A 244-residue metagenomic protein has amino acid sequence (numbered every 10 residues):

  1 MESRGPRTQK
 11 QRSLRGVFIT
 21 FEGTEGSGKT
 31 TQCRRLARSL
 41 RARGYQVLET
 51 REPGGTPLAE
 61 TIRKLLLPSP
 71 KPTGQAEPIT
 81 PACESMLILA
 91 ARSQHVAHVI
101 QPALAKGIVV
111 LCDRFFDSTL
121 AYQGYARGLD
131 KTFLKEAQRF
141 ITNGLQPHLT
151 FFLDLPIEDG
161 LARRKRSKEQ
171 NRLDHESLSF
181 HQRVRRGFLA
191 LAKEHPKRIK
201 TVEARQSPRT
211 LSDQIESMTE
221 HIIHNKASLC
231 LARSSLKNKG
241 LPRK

Functional and structural regions predicted by a protein language model:
E2-R12, R35-A37, E158-K244: NTP-dependent small-molecule kinase module
F18: Walker A (P-loop) ATP-phosphate-binding motif of ABC ATPase nucleotide-binding domains
F21: Hydrophobic anchor at the beta1->P-loop junction of P-loop NTPases
G26: Walker A (P-loop) phosphate-binding loop of P-loop NTPases
K29: Conserved lysine of the Walker
Q32: Hydrophobic positions on the alpha1 helix immediately C-terminal to the Walker A/P-loop
Y45-T142, Q214: ATP-dependent small-molecule kinase phosphotransfer cores that center on conserved nucleotide phosphate-binding segments
R114, S118-R186: A glycine- and Lys/Arg-enriched "phosphate-lid" helix/loop adjacent to the NTP-binding pocket of small-molecule kinases
